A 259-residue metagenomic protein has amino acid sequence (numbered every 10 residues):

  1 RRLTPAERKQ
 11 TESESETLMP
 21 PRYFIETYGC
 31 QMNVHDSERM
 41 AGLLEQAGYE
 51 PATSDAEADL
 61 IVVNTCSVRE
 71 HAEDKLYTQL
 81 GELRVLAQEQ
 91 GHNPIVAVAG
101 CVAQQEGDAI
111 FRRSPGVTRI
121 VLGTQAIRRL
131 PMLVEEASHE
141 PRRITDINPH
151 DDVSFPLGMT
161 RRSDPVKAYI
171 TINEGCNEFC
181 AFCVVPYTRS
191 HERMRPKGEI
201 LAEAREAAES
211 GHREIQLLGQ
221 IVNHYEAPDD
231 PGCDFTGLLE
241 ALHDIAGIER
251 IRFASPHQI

Functional and structural regions predicted by a protein language model:
R1-Y225: Proteins enriched for Cys/Gly/acidic motifs involved in redox and nucleic-acid/cofactor modification
S67-E70, H212-A241, I245, P256-I259: Conserved glycine-rich "GG(E/T)P / GGGxP" loop and the immediately following alpha-helix in the radical SAM core
I248-E249: Short acidic, glycine/proline-enriched helix-loop-strand junctions
